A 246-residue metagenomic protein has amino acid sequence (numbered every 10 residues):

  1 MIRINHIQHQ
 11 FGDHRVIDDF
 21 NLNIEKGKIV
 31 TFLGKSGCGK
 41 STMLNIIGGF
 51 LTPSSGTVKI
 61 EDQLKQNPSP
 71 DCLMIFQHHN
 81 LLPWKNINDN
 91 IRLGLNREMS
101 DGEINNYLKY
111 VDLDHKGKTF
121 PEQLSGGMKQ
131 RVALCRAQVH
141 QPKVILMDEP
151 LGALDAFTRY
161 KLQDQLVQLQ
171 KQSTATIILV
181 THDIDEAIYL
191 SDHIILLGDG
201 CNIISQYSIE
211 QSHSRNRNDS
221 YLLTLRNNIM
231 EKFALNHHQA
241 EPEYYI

Functional and structural regions predicted by a protein language model:
L33-K35: The feature captures the beta-strand-to-loop junction immediately N-terminal to the Walker
G48: Helix-to-loop junction immediately C-terminal to a conserved catalytic motif
G56-P68: Conserved ABC transporter NBD signature motif
M99-K116, V167-Q168: Conserved ABC ATPase "signature" region
E122, H140: Conserved signature/switch motifs of ABC ATPase nucleotide-binding domains
L134: Hydrophobic anchor residue at the start of the ABC signature
